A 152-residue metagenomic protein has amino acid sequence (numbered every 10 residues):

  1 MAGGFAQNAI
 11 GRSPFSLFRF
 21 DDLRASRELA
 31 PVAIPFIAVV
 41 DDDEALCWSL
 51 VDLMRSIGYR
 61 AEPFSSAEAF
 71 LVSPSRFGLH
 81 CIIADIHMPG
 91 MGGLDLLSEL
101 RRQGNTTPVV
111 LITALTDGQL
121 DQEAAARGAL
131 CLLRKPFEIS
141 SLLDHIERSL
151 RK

Functional and structural regions predicted by a protein language model:
M1-A6: Glycine-rich ATP-binding loops of the HATPase_c
E44-E62, R127: Two-component/phosphorelay signaling modules centered on CheY-like receiver
P63-C81: Acidic, metal-coordinating helix/loop segments flanking the phosphotransfer/catalytic sites of two-component signaling
S65-S66, G92-D95: Acidic catalytic/metal-coordinating carboxylates
D85, T113: Active-site residues of response regulator receiver
M88: Receiver (REC) domain active-site loop signature in two-component systems and cognate sites in sensor histidine kinases
Q103, A114-G118: Short, conserved "switch-loop" micro-motifs in signal-transduction and mechanochemical regulators
Q119, F137-E147: C-terminal output helix
